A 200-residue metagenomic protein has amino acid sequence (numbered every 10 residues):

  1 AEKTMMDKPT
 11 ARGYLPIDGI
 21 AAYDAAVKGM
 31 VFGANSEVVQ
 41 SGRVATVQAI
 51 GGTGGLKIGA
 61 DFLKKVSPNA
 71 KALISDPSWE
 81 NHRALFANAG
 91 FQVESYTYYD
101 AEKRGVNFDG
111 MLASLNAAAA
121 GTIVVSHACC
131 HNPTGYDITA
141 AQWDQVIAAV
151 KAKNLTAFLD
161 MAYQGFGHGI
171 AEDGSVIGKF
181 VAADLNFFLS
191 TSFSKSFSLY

Functional and structural regions predicted by a protein language model:
A1-M5: Phosphate-/polyanion-interacting regions in eukaryotic proteins
D7-A152, G165-F166, E172-A182: Conserved core of the PLP fold type I
M161-A162: Conserved Walker B
D173-Y200: Active-site PLP attachment segment
